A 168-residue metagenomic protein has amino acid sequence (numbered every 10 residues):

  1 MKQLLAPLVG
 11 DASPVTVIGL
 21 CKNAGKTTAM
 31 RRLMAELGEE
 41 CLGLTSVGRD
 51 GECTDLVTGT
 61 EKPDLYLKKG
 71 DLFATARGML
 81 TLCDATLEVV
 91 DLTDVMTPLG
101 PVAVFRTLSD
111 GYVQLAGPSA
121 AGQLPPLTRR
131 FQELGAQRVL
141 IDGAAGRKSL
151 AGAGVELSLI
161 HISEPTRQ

Functional and structural regions predicted by a protein language model:
K2-G38, L44-T45: Walker A (P-loop) phosphate-binding motif
L20-C21, T45-G48, A116-S119, I141-A144 (+1 more regions): Fold-independent oxyanion-binding glycine-rich loops and adjacent beta-strand/coil segments at enzyme active sites
A29, T54-T58, L150-V155: Short acidic, glycine/serine/threonine-rich loops at helix termini
L33-F105: N-terminal phosphate/diphosphate-binding loop that engages ATP/GTP or pyrophosphate donors across diverse enzyme folds
E52-C53, G122-Q123, R147-A151, R167: Short, well-ordered, mixed-charge alpha-helical segments that flank or form enzyme active sites
T93, T97-K148: Phosphate-binding/switch loop-helix module in NTP-utilizing enzymes
I160-Q168: Residue-level detector of conserved catalytic or cofactor/ligand-binding positions in enzyme active sites
